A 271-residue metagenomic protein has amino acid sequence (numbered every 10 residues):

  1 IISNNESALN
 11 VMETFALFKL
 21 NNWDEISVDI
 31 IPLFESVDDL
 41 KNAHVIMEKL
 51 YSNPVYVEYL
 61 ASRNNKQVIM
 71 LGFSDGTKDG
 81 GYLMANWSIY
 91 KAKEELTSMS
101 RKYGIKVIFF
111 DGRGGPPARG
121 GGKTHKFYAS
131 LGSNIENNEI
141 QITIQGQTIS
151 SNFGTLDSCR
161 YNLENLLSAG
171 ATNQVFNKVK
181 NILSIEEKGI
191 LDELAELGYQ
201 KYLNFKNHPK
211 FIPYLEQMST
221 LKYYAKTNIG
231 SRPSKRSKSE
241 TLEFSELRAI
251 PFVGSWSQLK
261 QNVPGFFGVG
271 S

Functional and structural regions predicted by a protein language model:
I1-D75: Catalytic alpha/beta active-site cores
S3, T14, E58, G72-D75 (+6 more regions): Acidic, glycine-enriched catalytic cores built around paired aspartates
L9-M12, K41-A43, D79-G80, R119 (+1 more regions): Short helix/loop capping segments that flank catalytic or ligand/cofactor-binding pockets
F18-V28, L50-N65, E94-I108, Y128-E136 (+3 more regions): Secondary-structure transition/capping motifs at alpha-helix termini and the adjoining loop/turn into the next element
E35, D39, R119, A129-S130 (+3 more regions): Generic structural "secondary-structure junction" signal
E35, V107-H125: Conserved phosphate/anionic-ligand binding catalytic regions in large, soluble enzymes, centered on
P117, H125-Y128, I135, C159: Alpha-helix termini
N138-I140: A structural motif corresponding to the C-terminal lobe/cap of the Radical SAM core domain
